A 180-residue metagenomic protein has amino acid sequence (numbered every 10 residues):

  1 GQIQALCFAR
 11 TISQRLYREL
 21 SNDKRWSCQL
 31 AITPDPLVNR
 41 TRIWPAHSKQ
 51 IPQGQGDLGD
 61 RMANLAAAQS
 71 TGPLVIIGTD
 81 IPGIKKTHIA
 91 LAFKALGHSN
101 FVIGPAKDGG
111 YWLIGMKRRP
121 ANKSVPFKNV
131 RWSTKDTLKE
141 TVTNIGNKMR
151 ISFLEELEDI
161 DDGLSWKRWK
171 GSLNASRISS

Functional and structural regions predicted by a protein language model:
G1-L6: Glycine-rich N-terminal loop/short-helix segment of MobA-like nucleotidyltransferase
C7-W26: A short, N-terminal amphipathic alpha-helix
R25-P34: Short beta-strand/loop segment that forms part of the nucleotide-sugar
T41-P73, R131-T137: Short phosphate-binding loop-to-helix
V75-I77: Short aromatic-hydrophobic micro-motifs that form the base-stacking/packing surface for donor nucleotide recognition
P82-Y111: Conserved donor-nucleotide/metal-binding helix-loop-beta segment in metal-dependent transferases, i.e., the alpha-helix
P120-V142: Short, glycine-/small-residue-rich phosphate/pyrophosphate-handling segment
D136-S180: Conserved alpha/beta core of the MobA/IspD/sugar-nucleotide pyrophosphorylase nucleotidyltransferase superfamily
